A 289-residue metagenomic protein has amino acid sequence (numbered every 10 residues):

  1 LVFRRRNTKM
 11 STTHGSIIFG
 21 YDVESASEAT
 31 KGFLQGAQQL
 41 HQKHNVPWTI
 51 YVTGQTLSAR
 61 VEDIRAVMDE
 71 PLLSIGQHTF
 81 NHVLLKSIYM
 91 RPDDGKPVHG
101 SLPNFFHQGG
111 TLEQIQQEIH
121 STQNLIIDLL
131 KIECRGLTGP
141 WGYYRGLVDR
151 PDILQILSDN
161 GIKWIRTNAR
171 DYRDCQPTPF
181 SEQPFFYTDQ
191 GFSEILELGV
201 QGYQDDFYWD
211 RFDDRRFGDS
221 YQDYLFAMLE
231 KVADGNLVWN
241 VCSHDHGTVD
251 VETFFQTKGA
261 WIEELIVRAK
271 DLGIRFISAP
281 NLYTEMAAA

Functional and structural regions predicted by a protein language model:
F3, S11, H41-H44, T49 (+3 more regions): C-terminal domain-boundary segment and adjacent tail
F3-S74, E133, T138-G139, R275: Active-site beta->alpha N-cap acidic-glycine motif
S11, Q35-N45, L57-V83, Y89-G95 (+4 more regions): Acidic (Asp/Glu)-rich catalytic clusters
G20-D22, T49-T53, G76-H78, L137-P140 (+4 more regions): A cross-family glycoside hydrolase active-site/sugar-binding cleft signature
E24-G32, Y51-E62, V83-I88, L112-I115 (+5 more regions): Acidic-and-aromatic substrate-binding clefts and catalytic sites of carbohydrate-active enzymes
L34-Q38, V61-R65, Q116-N124, R150 (+3 more regions): Generic structural signal for well-ordered alpha-helices, preferentially at hydrophobic/aromatic core positions
V83-D128, P177-A233: Alpha-helical scaffold elements lining the catalytic groove of polysaccharide deacetylases
F105-E197, T253-W261: Catalytic domains of cell-wall/extracellular-matrix polysaccharide-remodeling enzymes, centered on de-N-acetylation
